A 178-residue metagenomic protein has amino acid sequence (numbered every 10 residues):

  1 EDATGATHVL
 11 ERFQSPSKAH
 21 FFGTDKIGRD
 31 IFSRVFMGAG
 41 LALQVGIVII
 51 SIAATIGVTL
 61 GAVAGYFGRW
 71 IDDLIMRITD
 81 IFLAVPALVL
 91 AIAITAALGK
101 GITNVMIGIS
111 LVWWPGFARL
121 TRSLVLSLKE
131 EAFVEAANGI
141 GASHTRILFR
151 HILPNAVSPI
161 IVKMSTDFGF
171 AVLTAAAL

Functional and structural regions predicted by a protein language model:
E1-T24: Hydrophobic alpha-helical transmembrane segments of membrane transport/permease proteins and related membrane-embedded
T24-L178: Alpha-helical transmembrane segments of integral membrane proteins, especially multi-pass inner/plasma-membrane
